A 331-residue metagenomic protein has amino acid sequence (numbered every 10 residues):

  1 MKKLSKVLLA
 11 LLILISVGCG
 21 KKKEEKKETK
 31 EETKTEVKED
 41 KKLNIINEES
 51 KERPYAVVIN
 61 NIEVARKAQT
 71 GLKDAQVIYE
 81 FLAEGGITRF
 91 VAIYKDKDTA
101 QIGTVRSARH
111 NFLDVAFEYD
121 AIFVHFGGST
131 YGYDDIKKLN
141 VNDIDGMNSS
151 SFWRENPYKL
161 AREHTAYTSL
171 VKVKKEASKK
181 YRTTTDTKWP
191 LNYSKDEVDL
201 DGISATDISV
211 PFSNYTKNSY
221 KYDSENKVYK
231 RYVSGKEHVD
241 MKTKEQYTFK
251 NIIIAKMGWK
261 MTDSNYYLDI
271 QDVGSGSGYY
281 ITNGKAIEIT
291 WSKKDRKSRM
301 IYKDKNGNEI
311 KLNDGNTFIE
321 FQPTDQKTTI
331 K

Functional and structural regions predicted by a protein language model:
K2-A10: Sec-dependent signal peptide recognition, specifically the positively charged N-region followed immediately by
I15-G18: C-terminal motif of bacterial Sec signal peptides marking the signal peptidase cleavage site
G20-K22: Bacterial signal peptide processing site
K26-A75, Y79, E84-K331: A surface/extracellular/periplasmic glyco- and lipid-processing/surface-interacting theme
